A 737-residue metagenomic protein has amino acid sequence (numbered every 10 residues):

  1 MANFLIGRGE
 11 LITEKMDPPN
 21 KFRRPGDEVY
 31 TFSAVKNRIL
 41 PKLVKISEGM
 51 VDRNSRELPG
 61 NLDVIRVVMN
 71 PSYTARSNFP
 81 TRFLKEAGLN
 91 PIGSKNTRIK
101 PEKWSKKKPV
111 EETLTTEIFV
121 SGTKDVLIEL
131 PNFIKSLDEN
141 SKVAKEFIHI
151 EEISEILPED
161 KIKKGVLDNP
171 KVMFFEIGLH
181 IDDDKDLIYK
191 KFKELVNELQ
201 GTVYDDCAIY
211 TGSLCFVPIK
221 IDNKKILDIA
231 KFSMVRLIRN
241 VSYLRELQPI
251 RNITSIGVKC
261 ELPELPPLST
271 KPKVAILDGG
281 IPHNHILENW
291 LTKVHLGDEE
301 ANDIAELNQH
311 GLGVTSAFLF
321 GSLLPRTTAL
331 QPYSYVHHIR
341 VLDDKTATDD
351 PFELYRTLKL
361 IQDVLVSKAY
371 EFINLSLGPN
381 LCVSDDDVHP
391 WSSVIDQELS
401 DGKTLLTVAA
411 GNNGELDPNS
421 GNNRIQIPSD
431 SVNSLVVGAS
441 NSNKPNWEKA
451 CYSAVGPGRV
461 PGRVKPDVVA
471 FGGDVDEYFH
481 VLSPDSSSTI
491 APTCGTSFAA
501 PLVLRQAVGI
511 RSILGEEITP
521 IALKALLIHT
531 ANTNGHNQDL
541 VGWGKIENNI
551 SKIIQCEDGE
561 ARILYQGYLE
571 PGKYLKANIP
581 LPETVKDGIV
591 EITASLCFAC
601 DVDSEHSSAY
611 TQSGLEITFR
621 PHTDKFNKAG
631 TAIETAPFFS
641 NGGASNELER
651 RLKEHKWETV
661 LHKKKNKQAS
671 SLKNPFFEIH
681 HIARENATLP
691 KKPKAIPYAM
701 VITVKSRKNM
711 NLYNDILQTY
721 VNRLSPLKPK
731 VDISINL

Functional and structural regions predicted by a protein language model:
A2-N61, I65-V67, A87-M173, H180-D183 (+1 more regions): Autoinhibitory propeptides
N61-R98, F174-H180, D184-L199, E591-K653: Extended low-complexity, serine/threonine- and proline-enriched intrinsically disordered segments
P263-H295, A301-F352, D401-K403, D430-N433 (+3 more regions): Subtilisin-like serine protease catalytic core
K273-L296, S440-A500, E517: Catalytic-core environment of secreted peptidases
L342-I427, A491-C494, F498: Substrate-binding/access-modulating region of protease and related hydrolase catalytic domains
S512-I589: C-terminal subdomain of the subtilisin-like protease fold in secreted/lumenal serine endopeptidases
I589-I592, E658-P690: Noncatalytic modules at the cell exterior or secretory-pathway interfaces, chiefly beta-strand-rich lectin/adhesion
I589-K628, A683-L737: Exposed low-complexity, polar/acidic, P/S/T/G-rich flexible segments that act as propeptides, protease-susceptible
